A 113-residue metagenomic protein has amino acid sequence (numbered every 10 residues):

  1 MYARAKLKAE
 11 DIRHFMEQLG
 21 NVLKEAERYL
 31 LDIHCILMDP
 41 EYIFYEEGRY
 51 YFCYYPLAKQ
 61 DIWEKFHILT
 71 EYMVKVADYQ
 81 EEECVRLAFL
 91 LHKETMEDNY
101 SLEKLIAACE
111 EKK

Functional and structural regions predicted by a protein language model:
M1-E17, Y54-P56: Conserved structural core of kinase catalytic domains
R4, A26, L37, C53-P56 (+1 more regions): "Short basic amphipathic alpha-helical interaction patches in structured regions
H14, Q18-E25, I68: Long, highly charged amphipathic alpha-helices
N21-C35: Protein kinase catalytic-loop region centered on the HRD/HxD motif
L31-Y45: A short glycine-rich, hydrophobically flanked beta-strand micro-motif that places a catalytic Asp/Glu for divalent metal
Y42, E46-K112: C-lobe/activation-segment region of protein kinase-like
